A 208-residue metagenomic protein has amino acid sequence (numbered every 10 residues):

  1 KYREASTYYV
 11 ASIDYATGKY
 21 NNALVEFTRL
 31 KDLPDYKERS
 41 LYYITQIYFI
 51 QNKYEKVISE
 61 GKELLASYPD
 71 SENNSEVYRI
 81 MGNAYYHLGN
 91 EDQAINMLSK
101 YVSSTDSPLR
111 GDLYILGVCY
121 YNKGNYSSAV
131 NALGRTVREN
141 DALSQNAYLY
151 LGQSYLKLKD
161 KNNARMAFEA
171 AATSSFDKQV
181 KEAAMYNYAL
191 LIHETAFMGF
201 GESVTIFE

Functional and structural regions predicted by a protein language model:
K1-E208: Acidic, polar-rich low-complexity tracts and alpha-helical solenoid repeat scaffolds
